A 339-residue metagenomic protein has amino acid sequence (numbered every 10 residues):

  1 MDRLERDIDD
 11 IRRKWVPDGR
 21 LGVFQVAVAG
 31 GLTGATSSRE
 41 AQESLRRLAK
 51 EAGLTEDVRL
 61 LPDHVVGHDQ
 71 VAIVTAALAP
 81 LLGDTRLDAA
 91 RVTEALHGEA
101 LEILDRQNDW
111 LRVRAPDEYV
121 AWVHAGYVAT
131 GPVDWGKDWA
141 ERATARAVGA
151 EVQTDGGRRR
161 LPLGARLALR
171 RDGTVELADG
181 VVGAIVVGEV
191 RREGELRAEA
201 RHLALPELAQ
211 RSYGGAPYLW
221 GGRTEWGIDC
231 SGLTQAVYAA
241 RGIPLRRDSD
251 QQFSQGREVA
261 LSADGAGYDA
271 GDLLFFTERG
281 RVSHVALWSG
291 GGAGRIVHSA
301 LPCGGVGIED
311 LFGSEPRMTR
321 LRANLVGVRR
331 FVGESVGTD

Functional and structural regions predicted by a protein language model:
L21-R46: Short glycine/threonine-rich beta-strand-turn micro-motifs
G22, E43-H68, R86, Q107 (+1 more regions): Boundary regions of SH3-family modules and the immediately adjacent low-complexity/disordered segments in eukaryotic
D84-A90, A150-G157, S254-D264: Short alpha-helix capping/helix-loop boundary micro-motifs
A89, A95, L161, G267-D269: Short, well-ordered loop/turn sites that connect or cap secondary structure elements
E99, A165, G271-D272: Structural motif
T130, K137, R192-E193, L261 (+1 more regions): Aromatic- and glycine-rich peptidoglycan recognition patches
G221-R241, L245-D248: Active-site nucleophilic cysteine motif
L245-G305: ...with weaker cross-activation on analogous glycine-rich loops/strands in unrelated enzymes
